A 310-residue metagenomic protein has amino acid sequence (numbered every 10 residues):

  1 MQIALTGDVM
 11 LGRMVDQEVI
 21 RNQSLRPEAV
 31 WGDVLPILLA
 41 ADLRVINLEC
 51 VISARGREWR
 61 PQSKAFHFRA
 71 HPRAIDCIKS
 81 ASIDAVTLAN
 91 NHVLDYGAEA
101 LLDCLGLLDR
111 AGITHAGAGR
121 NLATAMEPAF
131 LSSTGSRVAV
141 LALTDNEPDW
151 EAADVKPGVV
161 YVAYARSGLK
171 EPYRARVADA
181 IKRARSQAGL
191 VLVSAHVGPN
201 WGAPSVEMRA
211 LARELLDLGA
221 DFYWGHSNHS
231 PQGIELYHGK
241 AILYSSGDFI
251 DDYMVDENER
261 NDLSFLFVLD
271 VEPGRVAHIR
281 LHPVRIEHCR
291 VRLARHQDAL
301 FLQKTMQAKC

Functional and structural regions predicted by a protein language model:
M1-A89, G97: N-terminal catalytic scaffold of extracellular/periplasmic and nuclease hydrolases that process anionic headgroups
L5-G7, R44-E49, A81-N91, T114-G119 (+4 more regions): Active-site neighborhood of phospho(di)ester-bond hydrolases with catalytic His/Asp-centered motifs
G12-M14, I52-R55, N91-L105, L122-E127 (+4 more regions): Active-site environment of divalent metal-dependent phosphoester hydrolases
D16-G32, A65-F68, S132-V191, R292: Binuclear metal-dependent hydrolase catalytic cores centered on His/Asp/Glu-rich metal-binding motifs
Q17, N258-C310: A short C-terminal boundary segment appended to hydrolase-like catalytic domains
A41-A54, A89-N91, I181-A203: Short acidic, glycine-rich surface-loop motifs adjacent to enzyme active sites
R55-K79, G189-D221: Active-site-proximal segments of metal-dependent phosphoesterases and phosphodiesterases across multiple
S82-A85, P204-F265: Conserved beta-sheet core of the metallophosphoesterase superfamily
